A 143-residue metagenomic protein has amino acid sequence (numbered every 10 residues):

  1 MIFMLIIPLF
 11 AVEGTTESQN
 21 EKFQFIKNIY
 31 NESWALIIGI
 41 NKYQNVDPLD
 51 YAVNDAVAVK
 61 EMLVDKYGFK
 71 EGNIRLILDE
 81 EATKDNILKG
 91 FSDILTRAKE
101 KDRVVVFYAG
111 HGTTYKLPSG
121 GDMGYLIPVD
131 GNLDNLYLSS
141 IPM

Functional and structural regions predicted by a protein language model:
M1-E32, I37-N45: Disordered regulatory segments flanking catalytic cores
E17, K22-I26, E32, K84-A109 (+1 more regions): Caspase-like (clan CD) cysteine peptidase catalytic core
W34-L36, R75, V105: A structural signal for isolated positions on well-ordered beta-strands in alpha/beta enzyme cores
I38-I40, D79, A109: Cofactor-binding loop segments of dinucleotide-utilizing enzymes, especially the Rossmann-like FAD- and NAD(P)+-binding
G39, V59, V106: Terminal peptide-recognition signature
Y43-V57, E61: Glycine- and acidic-residue-enriched helix-capping/strand-helix junction motifs
A58-N73: Signal peptide-proximal N-terminal region of secreted/periplasmic/extracellular or secretory-lumen proteins
I74-K84: Short beta->alpha junction loops
